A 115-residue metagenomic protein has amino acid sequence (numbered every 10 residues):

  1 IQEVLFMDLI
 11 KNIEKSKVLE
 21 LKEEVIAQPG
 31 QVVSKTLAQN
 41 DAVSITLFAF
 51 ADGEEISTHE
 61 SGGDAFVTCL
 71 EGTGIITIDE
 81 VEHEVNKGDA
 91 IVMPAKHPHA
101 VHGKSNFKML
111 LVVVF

Functional and structural regions predicted by a protein language model:
Q2-A42, T77: A short, N-terminal "cap"/entry segment at the start of jelly-roll beta-barrel domains of the cupin/DSBH fold
G30-Q31, S44-S61: Conserved short histidine dyad/triad with adjacent acidic residue
V43, D52, G62, V81 (+2 more regions): A generic "binding-loop/recognition-motif" signal
A49-A51, G62-I76: Short, conserved beta-strand element in jelly-roll/cupin
L70-E71, N86-K87, S105: A cytosolic small-molecule/anion-sensing beta-strand core signal
E80-A95: Short acidic-glycine-tyrosine-enriched beta hairpin
A95-F115: Ligand-binding loop in jelly-roll beta-barrel domains
